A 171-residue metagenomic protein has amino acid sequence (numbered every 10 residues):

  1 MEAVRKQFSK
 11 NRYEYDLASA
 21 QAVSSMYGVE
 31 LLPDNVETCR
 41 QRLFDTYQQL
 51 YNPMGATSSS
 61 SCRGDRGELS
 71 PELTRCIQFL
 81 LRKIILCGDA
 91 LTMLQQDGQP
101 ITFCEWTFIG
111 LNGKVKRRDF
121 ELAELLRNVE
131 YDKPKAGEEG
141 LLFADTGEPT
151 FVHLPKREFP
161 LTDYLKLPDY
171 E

Functional and structural regions predicted by a protein language model:
M1-E171: SAM-dependent methyltransferase catalytic region
